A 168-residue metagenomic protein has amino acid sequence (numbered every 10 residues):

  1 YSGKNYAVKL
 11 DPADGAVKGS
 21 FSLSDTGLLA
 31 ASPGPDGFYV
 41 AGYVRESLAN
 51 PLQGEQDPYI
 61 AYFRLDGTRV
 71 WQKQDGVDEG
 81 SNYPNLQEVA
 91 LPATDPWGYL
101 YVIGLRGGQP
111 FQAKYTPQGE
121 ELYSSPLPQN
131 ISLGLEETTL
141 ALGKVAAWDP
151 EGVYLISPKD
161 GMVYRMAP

Functional and structural regions predicted by a protein language model:
Y1-P168: A sequence-level/structural motif corresponding to short, flexible coil/turn segments enriched in small polar residues
